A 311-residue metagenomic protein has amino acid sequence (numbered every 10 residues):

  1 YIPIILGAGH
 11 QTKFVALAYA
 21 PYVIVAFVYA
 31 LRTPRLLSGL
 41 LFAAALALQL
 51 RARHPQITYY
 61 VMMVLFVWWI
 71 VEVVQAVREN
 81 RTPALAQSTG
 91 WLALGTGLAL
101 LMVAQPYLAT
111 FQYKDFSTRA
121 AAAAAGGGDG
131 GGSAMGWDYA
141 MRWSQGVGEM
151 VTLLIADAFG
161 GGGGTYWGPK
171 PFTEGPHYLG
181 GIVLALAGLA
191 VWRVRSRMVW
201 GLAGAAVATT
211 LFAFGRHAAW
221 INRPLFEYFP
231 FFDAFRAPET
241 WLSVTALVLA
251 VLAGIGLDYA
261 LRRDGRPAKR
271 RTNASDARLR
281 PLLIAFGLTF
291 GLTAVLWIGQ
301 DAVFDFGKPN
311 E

Functional and structural regions predicted by a protein language model:
Y1-I2, P21-V23, L41-A47, I182-G188 (+1 more regions): Hydrophobic, membrane-inserted alpha-helices
I2, P55-Q56, Q105, I182: Alpha-helical hydrophobic packing sites
I2-G7, Y22-L31: Substrate-binding cleft of carbohydrate-active enzyme catalytic domains
H10-A18, A30-A47, I57, V61-V64 (+4 more regions): Contiguous transmembrane helix-bundle modules in multi-pass membrane proteins
A47-A52, A99: Conserved catalytic-core segments centered on acid/base and nucleophilic motifs
G95-A190, P230-A234, E239-T240, G299-E311: Periplasmic/ER-lumenal interhelical loops and adjacent helix-loop junctions in multi-pass membrane proteins
G160-L211, R262-R263, S275, L279: Long hydrophobic segments that form regular secondary structure
